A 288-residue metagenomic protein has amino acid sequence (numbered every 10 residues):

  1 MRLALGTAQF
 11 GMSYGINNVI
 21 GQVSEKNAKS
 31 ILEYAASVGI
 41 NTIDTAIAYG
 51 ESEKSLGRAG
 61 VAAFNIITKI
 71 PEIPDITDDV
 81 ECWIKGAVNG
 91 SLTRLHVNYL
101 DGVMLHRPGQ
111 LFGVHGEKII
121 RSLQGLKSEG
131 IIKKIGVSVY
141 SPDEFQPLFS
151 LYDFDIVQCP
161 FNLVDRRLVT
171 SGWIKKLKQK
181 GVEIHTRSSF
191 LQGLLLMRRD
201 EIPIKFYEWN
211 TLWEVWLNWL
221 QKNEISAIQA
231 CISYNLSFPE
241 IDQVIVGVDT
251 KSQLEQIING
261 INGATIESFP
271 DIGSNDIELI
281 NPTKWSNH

Functional and structural regions predicted by a protein language model:
M1-N65: N-terminal binding-site loop/beta-alpha segment at the start of enzyme catalytic domains that lines or forms
L5, A35, I43, L56 (+7 more regions): Conserved, mostly hydrophobic/aromatic
S13-K26, I70-C82, L111-F112: Active-site mouth loops of central-metabolism enzymes
I20-Y34, D79-L95, Y140-P147: Short, acidic/polar
K54-K69, R121-G125, E129-G130: Alpha-helix-loop-beta-strand connector modules within alpha/beta enzyme cores
L56-N65, L92-V97, L148-Y152, K176-Q179: Acidic (Asp/Glu)-rich catalytic clusters
L92-L111: Active-site groove signature of glycoside hydrolases
P108-I280, W285: Beta/alpha (TIM)-barrel catalytic core signal, keyed to glycine-rich beta->alpha loops juxtaposed to Asp/Glu that bind
